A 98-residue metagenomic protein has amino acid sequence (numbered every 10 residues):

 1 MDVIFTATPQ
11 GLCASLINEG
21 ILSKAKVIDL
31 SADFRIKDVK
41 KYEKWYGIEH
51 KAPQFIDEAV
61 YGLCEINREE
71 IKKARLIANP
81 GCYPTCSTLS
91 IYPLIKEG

Functional and structural regions predicted by a protein language model:
M1-G98: N-terminal Rossmann-like NAD(P) cofactor-binding subdomain of oxidoreductases, focused on the glycine-rich
